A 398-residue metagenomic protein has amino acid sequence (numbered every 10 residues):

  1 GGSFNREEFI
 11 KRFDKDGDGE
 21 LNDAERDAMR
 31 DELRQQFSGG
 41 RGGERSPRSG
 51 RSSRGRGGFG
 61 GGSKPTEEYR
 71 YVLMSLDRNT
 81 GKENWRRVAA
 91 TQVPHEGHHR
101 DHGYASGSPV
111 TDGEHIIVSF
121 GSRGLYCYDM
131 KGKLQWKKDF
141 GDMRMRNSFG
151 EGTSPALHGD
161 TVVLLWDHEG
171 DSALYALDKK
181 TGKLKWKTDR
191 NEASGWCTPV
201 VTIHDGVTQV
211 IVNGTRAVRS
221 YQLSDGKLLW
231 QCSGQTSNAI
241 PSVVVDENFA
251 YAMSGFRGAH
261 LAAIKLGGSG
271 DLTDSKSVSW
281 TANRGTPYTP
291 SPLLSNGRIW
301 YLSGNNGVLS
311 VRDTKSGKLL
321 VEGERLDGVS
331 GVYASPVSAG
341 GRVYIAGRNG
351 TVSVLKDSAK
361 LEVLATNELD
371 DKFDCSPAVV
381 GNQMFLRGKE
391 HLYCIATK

Functional and structural regions predicted by a protein language model:
G1-E8, G17-A24, A28-K398: Noncatalytic, solvent-exposed loop/strand surfaces of beta-propeller-type extracellular/periplasmic domains
